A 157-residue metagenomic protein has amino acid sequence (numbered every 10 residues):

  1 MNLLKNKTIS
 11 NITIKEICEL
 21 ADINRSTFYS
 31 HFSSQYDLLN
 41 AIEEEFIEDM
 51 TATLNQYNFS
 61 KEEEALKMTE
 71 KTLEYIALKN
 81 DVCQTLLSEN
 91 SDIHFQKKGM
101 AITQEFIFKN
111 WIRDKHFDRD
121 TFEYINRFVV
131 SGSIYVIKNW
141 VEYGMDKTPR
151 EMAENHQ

Functional and structural regions predicted by a protein language model:
M1-K5, I47, T51, N55 (+1 more regions): Regular secondary-structure segments
N2, L20, D37-Y57, K67 (+2 more regions): Alpha-helical structural segments
N2-I9, T53-F59, K79, I112-R113: Basic, amphipathic alpha-helical hairpins
L3, K7-Y36: Helix-turn-helix
I12-T13, Q84-L86, P149: Short, hydrophobic secondary-structure boundary micro-motifs
E62-F108: Helical hydrophobic small-molecule/effector-binding pocket
N90-H116, D120-Y135: Amphipathic alpha-helical packing segments from all-alpha helical-bundle domains
D120-E142, D146-Q157: Hydrophobic alpha-helical segments that form the core of small-molecule binding pockets and/or dimer interfaces
